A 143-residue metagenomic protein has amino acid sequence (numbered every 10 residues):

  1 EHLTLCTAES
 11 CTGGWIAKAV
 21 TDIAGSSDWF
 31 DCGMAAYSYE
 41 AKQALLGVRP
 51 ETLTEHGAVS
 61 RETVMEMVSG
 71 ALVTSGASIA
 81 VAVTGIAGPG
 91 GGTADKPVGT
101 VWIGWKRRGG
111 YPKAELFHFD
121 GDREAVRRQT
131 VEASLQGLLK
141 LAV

Functional and structural regions predicted by a protein language model:
E1-V143: Short alpha-helical segments enriched in small residues
